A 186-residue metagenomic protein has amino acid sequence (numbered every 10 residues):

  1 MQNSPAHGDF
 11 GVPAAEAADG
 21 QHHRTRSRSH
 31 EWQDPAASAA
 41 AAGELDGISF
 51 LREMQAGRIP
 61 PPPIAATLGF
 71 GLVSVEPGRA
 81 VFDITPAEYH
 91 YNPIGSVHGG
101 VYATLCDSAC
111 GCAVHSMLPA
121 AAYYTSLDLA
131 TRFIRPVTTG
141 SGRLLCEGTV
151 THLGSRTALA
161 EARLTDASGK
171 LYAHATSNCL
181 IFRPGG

Functional and structural regions predicted by a protein language model:
M1-G186: Terminal targeting signals and extreme-terminal segments of soluble enzymes
